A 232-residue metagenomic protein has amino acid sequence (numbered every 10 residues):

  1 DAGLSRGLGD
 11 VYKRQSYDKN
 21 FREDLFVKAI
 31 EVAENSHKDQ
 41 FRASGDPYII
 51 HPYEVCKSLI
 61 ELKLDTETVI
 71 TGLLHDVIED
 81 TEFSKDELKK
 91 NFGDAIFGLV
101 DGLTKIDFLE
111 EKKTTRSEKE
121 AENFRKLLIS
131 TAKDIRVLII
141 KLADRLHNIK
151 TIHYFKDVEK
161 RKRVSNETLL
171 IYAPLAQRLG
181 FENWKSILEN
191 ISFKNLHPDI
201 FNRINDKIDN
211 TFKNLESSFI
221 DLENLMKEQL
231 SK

Functional and structural regions predicted by a protein language model:
D1-A2: Short, well-ordered junction/capping motifs at the entry into regular secondary structure
R6, D10-K232: Active-site helical microenvironments for divalent-metal-assisted chemistry
